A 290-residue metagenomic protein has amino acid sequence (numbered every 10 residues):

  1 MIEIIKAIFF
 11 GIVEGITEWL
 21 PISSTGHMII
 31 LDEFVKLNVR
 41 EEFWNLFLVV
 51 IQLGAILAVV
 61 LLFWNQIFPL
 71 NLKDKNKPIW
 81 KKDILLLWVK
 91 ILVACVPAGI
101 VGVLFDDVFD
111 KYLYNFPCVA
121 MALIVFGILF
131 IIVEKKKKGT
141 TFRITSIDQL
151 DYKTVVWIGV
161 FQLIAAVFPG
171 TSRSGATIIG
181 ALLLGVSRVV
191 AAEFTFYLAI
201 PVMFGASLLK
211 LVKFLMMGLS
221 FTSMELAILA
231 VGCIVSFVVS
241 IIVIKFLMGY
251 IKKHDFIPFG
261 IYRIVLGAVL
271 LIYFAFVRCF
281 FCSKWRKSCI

Functional and structural regions predicted by a protein language model:
M1-I290: Multi-pass membrane proteins that catalyze or facilitate reactions on polyprenyl-/lipid-phosphate substrates and their
